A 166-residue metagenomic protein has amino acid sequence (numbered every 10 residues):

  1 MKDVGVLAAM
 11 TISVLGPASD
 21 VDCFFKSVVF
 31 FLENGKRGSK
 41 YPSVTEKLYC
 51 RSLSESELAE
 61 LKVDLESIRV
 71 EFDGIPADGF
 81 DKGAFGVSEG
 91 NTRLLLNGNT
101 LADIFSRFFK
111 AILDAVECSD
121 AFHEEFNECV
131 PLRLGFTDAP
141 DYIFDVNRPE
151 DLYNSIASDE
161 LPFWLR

Functional and structural regions predicted by a protein language model:
M1-R166: Acidic (Asp/Glu-rich) sequence patches and key acidic residues that form negatively charged surfaces used
